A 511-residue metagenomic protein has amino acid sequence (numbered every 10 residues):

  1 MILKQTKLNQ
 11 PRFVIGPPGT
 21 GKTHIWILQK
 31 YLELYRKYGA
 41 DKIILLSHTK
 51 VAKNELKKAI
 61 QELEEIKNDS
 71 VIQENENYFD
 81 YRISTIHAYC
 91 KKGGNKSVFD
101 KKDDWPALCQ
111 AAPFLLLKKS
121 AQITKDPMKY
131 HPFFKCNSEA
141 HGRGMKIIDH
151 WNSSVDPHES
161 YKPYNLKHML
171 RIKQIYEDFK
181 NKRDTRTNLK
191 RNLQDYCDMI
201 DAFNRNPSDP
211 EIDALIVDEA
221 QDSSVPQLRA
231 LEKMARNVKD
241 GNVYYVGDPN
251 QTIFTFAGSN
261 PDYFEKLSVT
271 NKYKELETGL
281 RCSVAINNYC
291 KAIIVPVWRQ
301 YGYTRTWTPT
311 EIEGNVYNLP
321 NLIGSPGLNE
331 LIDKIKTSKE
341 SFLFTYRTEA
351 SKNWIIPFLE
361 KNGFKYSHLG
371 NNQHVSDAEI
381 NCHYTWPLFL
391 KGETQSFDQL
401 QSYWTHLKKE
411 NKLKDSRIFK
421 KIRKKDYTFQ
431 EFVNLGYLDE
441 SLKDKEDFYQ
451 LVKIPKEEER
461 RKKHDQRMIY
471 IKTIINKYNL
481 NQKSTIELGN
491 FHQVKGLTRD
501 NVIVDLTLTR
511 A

Functional and structural regions predicted by a protein language model:
M1-A511: The feature marks helicase ATPase cores and/or their adjacent C-terminal helical subdomains in SF1/SF2/AAA+ helicases
